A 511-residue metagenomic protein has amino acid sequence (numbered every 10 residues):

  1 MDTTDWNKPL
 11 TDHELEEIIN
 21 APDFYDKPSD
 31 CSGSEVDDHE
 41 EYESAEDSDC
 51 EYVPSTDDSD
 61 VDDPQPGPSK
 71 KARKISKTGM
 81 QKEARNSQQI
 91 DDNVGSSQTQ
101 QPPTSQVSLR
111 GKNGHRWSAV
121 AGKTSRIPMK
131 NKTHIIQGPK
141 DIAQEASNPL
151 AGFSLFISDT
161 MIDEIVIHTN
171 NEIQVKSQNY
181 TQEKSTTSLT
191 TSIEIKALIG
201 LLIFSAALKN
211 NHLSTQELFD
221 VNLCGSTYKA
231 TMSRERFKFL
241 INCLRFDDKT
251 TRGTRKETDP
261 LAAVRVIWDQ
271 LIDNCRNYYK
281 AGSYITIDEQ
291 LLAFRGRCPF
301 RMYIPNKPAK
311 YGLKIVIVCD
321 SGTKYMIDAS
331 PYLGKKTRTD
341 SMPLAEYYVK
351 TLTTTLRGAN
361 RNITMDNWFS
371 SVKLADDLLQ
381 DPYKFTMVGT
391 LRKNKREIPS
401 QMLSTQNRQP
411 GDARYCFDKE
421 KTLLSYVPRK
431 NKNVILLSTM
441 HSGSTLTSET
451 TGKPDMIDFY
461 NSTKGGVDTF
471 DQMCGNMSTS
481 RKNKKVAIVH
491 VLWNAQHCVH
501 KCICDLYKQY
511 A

Functional and structural regions predicted by a protein language model:
D2-D376, Y383-F385, T390-K395, H441 (+5 more regions): N-terminal initiation segments
N306-P308, R414-F417: Short, solvent-exposed secondary-structure boundary motifs
I363, L378-K395, T405-R408, C416 (+2 more regions): Anion-binding and metal-coordination hotspots
